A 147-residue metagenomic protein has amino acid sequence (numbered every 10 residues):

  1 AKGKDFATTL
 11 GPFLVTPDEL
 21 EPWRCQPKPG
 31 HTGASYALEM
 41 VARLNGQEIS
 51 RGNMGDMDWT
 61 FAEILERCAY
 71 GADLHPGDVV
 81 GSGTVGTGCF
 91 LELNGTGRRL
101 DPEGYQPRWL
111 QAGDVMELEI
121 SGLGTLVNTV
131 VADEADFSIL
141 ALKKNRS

Functional and structural regions predicted by a protein language model:
A1-L65, G71, Y105-R108, V115 (+1 more regions): Glycine-enriched loop-and-adjacent helix/strand subsegments that border the catalytic/binding cleft of enzyme cores
Q47-I49, F90, G97-R98, L123: Local beta-strand/beta-hairpin segments that build beta-sheet-rich folds
S50-N53, P76-D78, L91-E92, V127-T129: Extended hydrophobic-aromatic, low-complexity segments
T60-A72, V85-L110: A conserved acidic, glycine/proline-rich C-terminal tail/linker
G71-G81: Beta-rich strand-turn-strand
V85-C89, S121-L126: Short, charged beta-turn/beta-strand-edge "cap" motif at the junction between a beta-strand and an adjacent loop
